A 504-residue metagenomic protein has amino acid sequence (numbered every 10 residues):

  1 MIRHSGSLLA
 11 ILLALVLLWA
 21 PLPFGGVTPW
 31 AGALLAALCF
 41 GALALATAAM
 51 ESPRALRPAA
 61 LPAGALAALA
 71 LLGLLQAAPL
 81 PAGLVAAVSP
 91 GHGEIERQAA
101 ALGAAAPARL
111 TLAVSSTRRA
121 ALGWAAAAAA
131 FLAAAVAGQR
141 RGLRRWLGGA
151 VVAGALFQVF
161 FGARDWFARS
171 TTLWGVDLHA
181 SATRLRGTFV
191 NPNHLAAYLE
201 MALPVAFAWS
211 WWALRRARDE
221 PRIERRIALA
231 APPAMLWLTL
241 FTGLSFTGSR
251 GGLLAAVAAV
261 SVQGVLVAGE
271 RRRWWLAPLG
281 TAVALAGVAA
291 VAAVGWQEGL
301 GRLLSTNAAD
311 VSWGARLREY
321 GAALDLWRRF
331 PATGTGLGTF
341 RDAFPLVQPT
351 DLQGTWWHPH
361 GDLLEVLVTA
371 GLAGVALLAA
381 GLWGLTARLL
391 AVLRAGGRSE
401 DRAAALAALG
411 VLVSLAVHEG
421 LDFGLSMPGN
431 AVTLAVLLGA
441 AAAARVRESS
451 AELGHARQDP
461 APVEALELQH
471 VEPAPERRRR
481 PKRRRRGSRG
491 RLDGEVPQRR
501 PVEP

Functional and structural regions predicted by a protein language model:
I2-R3, S7-G25, A33-T47, L66-L80 (+4 more regions): Alpha-helical transmembrane segments of multi-pass inner-membrane proteins
L22, Q98-V114, V176-V190, G314-R318 (+2 more regions): Juxtamembrane membrane-water interface segments that cap and precede transmembrane helices
A59: Extended, charge-enriched "interface" segments that sit outside catalytic cores
Q76, N191, L317-W356, L363 (+1 more regions): TM-adjacent membrane-interface loops and short helices in multi-pass inner/ER membrane proteins
A82-L112, L326, G338, D342-L346: Extracytosolic (periplasmic/ER-lumenal) interhelical loops and adjacent juxtamembrane/interface segments of multi-pass
A86-E96, R169-L185, G299-R318, T339: Extracytoplasmic catalytic-loop and juxtamembrane helix elements of membrane-embedded, polyprenol/dolichol-linked
W212-R216, A282, A395-A405, L437-L468 (+3 more regions): A juxtamembrane structural motif centered on a specific transmembrane helix
V288-G299, A308-A309, W313-R316, A323-R329 (+1 more regions): Transmembrane-lumen/periplasm boundary regions of multi-pass, lipid-linked membrane glycan transferases
